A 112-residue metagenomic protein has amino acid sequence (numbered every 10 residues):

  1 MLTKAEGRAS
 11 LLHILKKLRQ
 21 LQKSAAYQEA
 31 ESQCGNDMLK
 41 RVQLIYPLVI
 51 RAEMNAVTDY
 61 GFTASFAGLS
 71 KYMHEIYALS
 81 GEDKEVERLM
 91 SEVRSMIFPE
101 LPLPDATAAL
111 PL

Functional and structural regions predicted by a protein language model:
M1-L112: Terminal, compositionally biased segments used for targeting/anchoring and flexible tails
